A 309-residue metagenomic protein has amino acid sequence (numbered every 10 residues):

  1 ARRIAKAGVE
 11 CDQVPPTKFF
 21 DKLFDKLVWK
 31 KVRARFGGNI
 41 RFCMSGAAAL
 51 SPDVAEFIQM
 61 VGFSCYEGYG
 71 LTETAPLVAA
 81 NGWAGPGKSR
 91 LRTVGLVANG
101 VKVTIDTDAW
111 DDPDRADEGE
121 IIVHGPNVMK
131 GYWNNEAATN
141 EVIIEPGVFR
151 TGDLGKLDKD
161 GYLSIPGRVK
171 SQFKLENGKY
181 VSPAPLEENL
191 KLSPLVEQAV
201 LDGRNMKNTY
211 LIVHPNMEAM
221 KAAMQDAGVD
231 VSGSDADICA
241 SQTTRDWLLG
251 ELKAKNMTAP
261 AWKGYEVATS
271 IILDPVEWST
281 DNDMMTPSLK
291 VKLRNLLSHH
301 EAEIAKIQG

Functional and structural regions predicted by a protein language model:
A1-G38, M217-A259, P275: Alpha-helical "lid/cap" subdomains adjacent to substrate-binding clefts that gate access and reposition the ligand
A1-S89, K102, A109, E197: Gly/Ser/Thr-rich phosphate-binding loop
L91-V97, I143-P146: Short Gly/Pro-enriched turn/cap motifs at secondary-structure boundaries
D106, G152-L154, K159, S193-A219 (+1 more regions): C-terminal boundary motif of the adenylate-forming
W110-A116, E120-L175: Conserved ATP-binding/catalytic segment of the ANL
D117, R204-V229, T258-D274: Conserved loop-to-beta-strand segment in the C-terminal subdomain of adenylate-forming
V128, Y162-K191, M220-Q242, W262-E266 (+1 more regions): Adenylate-forming
F173, Q198-D202, L249, K253-G309: Conserved C-terminal "lid"/linker of ANL adenylate-forming enzymes
